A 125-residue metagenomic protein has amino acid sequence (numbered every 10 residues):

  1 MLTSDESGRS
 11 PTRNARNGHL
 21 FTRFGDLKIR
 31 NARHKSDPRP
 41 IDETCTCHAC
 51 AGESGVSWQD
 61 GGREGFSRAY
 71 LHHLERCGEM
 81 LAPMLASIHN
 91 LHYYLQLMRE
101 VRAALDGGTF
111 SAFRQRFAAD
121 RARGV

Functional and structural regions predicted by a protein language model:
M1-V125: Alpha/beta catalytic cores of nucleotide-metabolism and tRNA/nucleoside-modifying enzymes
